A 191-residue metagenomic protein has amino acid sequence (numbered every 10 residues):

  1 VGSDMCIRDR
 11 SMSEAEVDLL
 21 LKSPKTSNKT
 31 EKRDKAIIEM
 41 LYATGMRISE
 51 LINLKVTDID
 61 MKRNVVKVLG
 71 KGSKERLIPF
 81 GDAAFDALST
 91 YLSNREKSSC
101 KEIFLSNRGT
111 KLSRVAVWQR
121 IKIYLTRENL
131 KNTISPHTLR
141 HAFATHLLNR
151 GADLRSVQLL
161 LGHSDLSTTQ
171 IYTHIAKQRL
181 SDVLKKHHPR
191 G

Functional and structural regions predicted by a protein language model:
S3-D4, R8-G191: Conserved catalytic core of the tyrosine transesterase superfamily
